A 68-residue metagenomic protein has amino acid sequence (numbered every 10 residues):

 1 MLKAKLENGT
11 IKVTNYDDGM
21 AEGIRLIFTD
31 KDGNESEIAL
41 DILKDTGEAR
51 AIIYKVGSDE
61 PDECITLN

Functional and structural regions predicted by a protein language model:
M1-L2, T66-N68: Short intrinsically disordered terminal tails
L2-T14, G19: Negatively charged, low-complexity tracts enriched in Asp/Glu with abundant Ser/Thr
K12, L40, L67: Residue-level signal for functionally critical sites in structured catalytic/ligand-binding pockets
Y16-P61: Acidic, low-complexity, intrinsically disordered interaction modules
